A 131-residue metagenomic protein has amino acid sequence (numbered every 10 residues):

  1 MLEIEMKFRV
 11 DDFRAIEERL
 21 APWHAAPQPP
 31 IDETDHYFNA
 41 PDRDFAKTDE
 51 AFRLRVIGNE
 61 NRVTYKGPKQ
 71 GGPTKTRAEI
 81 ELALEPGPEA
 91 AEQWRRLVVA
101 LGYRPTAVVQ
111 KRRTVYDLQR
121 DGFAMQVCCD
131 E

Functional and structural regions predicted by a protein language model:
M1-G122: N-terminal strand-loop-strand beta-hairpin
C128-E131: A contiguous pocket-lining binding segment that forms or flanks enzyme active sites
